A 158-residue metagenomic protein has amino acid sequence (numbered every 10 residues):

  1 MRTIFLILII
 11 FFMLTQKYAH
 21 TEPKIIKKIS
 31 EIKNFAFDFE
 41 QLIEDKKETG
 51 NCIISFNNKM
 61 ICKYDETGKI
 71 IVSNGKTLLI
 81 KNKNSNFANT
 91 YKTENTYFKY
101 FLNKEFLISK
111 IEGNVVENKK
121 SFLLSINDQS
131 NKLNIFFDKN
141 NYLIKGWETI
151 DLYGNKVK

Functional and structural regions predicted by a protein language model:
I4-M13: Sec-dependent N-terminal signal peptides
Q16-P23: Boundary at the C-terminal end of the N-terminal hydrophobic targeting segment
K27-K47: A short, Trp-centered hydrophobic/proline-enriched beta-strand micro-motif
F39, M60-Y64, L78-K81, L124 (+1 more regions): Short hydrophobic/aromatic-rich beta-strand segments that constitute the beta-sheet cores of beta-sandwich/beta-barrel
E44-K47, N57, E66, N84-S85 (+2 more regions): Glycine-centered tight beta-turn/hairpin loop motif at sheet-sheet or coil-to-beta transitions
C52-K99: An acidic-aromatic
N84-S121: Flexible, surface-exposed loop/linker segments and immediately adjacent secondary-structure boundaries
I108-K158: Gly/Pro-enriched, hydrophobic low-complexity segments that function as extracytoplasmic propeptides/linkers
